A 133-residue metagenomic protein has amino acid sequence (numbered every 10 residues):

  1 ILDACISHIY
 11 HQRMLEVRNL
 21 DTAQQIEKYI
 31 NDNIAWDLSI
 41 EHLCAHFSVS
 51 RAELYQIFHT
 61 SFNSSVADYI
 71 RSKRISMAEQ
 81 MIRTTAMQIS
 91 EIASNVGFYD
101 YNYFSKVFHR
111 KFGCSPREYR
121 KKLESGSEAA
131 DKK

Functional and structural regions predicted by a protein language model:
I1-T22, K28, V49-Y55: An amphipathic alpha-helical interaction segment
K28, D32, D37, E41 (+2 more regions): Terminal helix-turn-helix DNA-binding modules in bacterial transcription factors
H46-F47, V96-G97, F108: Core residues of bacterial helix-turn-helix
F47-S48, S61: Histidine/lysine/aspartate-rich catalytic loop segments that bind and position anionic ligands
E53-L54, F58, Y103-F104, F108: Short hydrophobic/aromatic patch on the recognition helix
L54, S65-V66, I70, S115-P116: Short amphipathic alpha-helical segment with a characteristic S/N-K-E followed by hydrophobic residues
